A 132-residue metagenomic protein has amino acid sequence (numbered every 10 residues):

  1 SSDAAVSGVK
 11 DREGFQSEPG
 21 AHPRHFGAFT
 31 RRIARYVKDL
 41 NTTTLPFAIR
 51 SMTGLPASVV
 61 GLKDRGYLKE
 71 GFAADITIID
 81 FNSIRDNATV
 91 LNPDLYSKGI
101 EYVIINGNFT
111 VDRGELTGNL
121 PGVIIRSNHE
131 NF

Functional and structural regions predicted by a protein language model:
S1-F81: His/Asp/Glu-enriched, well-ordered alpha-helical/loop segment that forms or immediately abuts the divalent-metal
D3, Q16, T77-V123: C-terminal cap of metal-dependent C-N hydrolases
G8, T53, L68, N87 (+3 more regions): Residues in flexible loops and secondary-structure boundaries
T30-A34, N106-R113, F132: Short C-terminal domain-edge/linker segments immediately following a structured domain
I125-F132: Short, solvent-exposed cationic patches
